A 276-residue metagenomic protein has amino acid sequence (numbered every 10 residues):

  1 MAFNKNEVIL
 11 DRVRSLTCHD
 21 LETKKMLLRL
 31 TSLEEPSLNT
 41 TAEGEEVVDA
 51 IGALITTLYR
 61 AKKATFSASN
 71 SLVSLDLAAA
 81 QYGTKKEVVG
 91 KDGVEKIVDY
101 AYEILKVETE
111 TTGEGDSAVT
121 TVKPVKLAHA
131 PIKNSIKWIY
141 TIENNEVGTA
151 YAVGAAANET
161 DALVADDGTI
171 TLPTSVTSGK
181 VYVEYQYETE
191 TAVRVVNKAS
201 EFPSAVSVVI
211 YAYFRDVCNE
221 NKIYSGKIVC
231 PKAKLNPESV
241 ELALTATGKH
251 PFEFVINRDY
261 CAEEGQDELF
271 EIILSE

Functional and structural regions predicted by a protein language model:
A2-G83, G226, C230-P251: Solvent-exposed edge beta-strands and adjacent loop segments that serve as assembly or binding interfaces
D20, N70-S74, Y187-T189, A212-C218 (+2 more regions): Beta-strand elements of well-folded, non-transmembrane domains
K63, V176-K180, A205-S207: Extracellular Ig-like/FN3 beta-sandwich strand-entry sites
T65-S69, Y182-E184, V209-Y211, P251-V255: Beta-strand secondary-structure signal
A78-E159, Y187-S207, R215-Y224: Extended beta-strand solenoid/passenger and fiber regions
I142-N144, V164, L172-S175, Y224-E276: Mixed-charge, glycine-accented linear interaction segment located at domain edges/termini
E146-S178: Solvent-exposed, low-complexity segments and loops of surface/extracellular structural proteins
P173-V193: Small/polar beta-strand repeat architecture
